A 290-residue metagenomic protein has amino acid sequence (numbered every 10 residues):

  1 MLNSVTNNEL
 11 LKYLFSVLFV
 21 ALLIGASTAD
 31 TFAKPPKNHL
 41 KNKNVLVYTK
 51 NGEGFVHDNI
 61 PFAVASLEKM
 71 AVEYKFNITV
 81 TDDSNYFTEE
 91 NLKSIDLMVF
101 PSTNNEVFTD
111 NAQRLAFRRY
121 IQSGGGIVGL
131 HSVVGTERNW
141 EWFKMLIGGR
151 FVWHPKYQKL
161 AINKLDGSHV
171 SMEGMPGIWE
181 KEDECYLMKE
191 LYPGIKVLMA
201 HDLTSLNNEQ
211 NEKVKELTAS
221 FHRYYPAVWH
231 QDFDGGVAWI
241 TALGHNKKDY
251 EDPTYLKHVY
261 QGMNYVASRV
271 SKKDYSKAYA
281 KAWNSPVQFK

Functional and structural regions predicted by a protein language model:
L2-V17: Bacterial N-terminal signal peptides that target proteins for export
L14-A26: Bacterial N-terminal signal peptides
A29-A33: Boundary at the C-terminal end of the N-terminal hydrophobic targeting segment
K34-K43, K69-F76, E212-Y225, D232-K290: Extracellular ligand-binding/catalytic regions of CAZymes and related secreted enzymes and adhesion modules
V45-T49, L92-E137: Short alpha-beta junction capping motif
G52-V64: Glycine- and acidic-residue-enriched helix-capping/strand-helix junction motifs
Y74-N85: A short beta-strand-loop structural module common to alpha/beta enzyme folds
G149, H154-G235: Catalytic beta-strand/loop cores that center a nucleophilic Ser/Cys/Thr and support acyl-enzyme chemistry
